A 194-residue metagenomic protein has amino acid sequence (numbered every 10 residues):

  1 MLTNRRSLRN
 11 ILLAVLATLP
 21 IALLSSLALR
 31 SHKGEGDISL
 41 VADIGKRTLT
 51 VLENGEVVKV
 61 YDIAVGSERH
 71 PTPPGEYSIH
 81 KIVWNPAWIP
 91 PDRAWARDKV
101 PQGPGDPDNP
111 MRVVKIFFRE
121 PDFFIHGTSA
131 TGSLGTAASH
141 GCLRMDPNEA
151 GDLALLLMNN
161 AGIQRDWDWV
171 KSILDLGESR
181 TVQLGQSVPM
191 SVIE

Functional and structural regions predicted by a protein language model:
L2, H32, R93-E194: Exported/periplasmic cell-wall-interacting domains
L2-A17: N-terminal Sec-pathway targeting helices
A14-S26: Transmembrane alpha-helices
L23-S78, D166-E194: Intrinsically disordered, low-complexity, Pro/Ser/Thr/Asn/Gly/Ala-rich spacer/linker segments adjacent to signal
K46-L49, V57, S67-H70, V83-A87 (+3 more regions): Solvent-exposed loop/turn segments at secondary-structure junctions within structured extracellular/periplasmic domains
N54, I63, I82, T128 (+1 more regions): Surface loops and adjacent helix of pleckstrin homology
R69-G75, H80, A138-D146: Internal hydrophobic scaffold segments of catalytic domains
A87-R93: Short acidic, Gly/Pro-enriched loop/turn segments at secondary-structure junctions
